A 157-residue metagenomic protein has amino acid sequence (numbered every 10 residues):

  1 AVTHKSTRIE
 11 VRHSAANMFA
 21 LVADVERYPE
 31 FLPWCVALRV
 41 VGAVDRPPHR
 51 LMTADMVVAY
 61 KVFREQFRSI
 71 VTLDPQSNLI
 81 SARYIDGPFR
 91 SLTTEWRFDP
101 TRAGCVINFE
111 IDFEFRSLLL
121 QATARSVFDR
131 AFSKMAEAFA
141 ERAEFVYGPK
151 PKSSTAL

Functional and structural regions predicted by a protein language model:
A1-H49, A103, P149, A156-L157: Hydrophobic ligand-binding cavity/cleft-lining segments
A16, W96, E137: Short alpha-helical basic/polar micro-motif
A23, T93, A122-T123: Generic recognition of short, well-ordered alpha-helical segments
D24, I85-G87, R125: Short beta->alpha junction loops/turns
P29-E30, A37-D45, V57-N108, D112-E114 (+3 more regions): Hydrophobic-ligand binding "helix-grip"
H49-M56: Short, well-structured hydrophobic secondary-structure segments
F115, L119-L157: A conserved amphipathic terminal alpha-helix motif
